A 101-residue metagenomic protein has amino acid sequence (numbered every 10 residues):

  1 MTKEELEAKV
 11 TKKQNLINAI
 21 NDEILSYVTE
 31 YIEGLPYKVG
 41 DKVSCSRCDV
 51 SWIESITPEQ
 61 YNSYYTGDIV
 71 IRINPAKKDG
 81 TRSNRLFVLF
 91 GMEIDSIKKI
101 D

Functional and structural regions predicted by a protein language model:
T2: Short His/Asp/Glu-rich catalytic/ion-coordination signatures at enzyme active sites or charged loops
E5-A8, A19, I73-D101: Intrinsically disordered, low-complexity, charged/polar segments
L6-V39: Mixed-charge, Lys/Arg-rich low-complexity intrinsically disordered regions
I17-I20, I24, I32, I53-I56 (+2 more regions): Weak global preference for isoleucine
E30, G34, G40, Y64-D68 (+1 more regions): Generic signature of intrinsically disordered, low-complexity segments enriched in small/polar residues
S44-L89: Basic/aromatic-rich interaction segments and small domains that mediate binding to polyanionic partners
